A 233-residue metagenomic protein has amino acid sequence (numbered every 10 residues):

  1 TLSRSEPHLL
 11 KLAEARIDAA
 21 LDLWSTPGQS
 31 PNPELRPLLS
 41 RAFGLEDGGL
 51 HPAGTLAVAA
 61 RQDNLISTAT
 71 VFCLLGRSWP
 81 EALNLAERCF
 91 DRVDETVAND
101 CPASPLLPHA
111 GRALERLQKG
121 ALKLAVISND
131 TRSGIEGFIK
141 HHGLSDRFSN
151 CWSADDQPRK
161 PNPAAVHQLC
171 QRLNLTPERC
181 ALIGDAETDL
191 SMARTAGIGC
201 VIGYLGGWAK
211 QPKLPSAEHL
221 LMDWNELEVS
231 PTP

Functional and structural regions predicted by a protein language model:
T1-E6: Asp-based phosphoryl-transfer active-site loop
K11-A13: A short, polar/charged loop-to-alpha-helix boundary motif
L23-A98, P108-R112, R116-K119: A metal-dependent, Asp-based hydrolase signature
A103-L107: Conserved beta-strand/loop elements of the cytosolic catalytic core of P-type E1-E2 ATPases, chiefly in the P-domain
G111, E115-G120, T131-P233: Asp-based, Mg2+/Mn2+-dependent phosphohydrolase catalytic module
S128: Conserved phosphate-coupling serine/threonine residues in phosphotransfer and NTP-handling enzymes
